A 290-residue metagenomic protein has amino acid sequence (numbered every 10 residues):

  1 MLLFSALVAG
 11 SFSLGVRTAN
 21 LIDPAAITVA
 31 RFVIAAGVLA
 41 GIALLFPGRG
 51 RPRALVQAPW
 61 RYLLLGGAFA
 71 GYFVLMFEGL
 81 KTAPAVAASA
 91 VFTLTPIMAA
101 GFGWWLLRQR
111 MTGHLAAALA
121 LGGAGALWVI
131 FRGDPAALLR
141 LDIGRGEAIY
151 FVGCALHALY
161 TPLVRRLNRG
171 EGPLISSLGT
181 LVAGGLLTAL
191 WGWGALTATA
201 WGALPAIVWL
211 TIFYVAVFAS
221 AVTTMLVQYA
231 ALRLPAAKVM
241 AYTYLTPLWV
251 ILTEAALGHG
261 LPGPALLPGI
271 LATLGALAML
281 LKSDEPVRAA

Functional and structural regions predicted by a protein language model:
M1-A30, G67, G71, L75 (+4 more regions): Glycine-/small-residue-enriched transmembrane alpha-helix faces in small-molecule transporters and effluxers
L7-F12, A40, P47-F92, W128 (+1 more regions): Specific transmembrane alpha-helical segments of multi-pass solute transporters/efflux pumps, especially DMT/EamA
S13-L21, K81, I130-I143, W193-I207 (+1 more regions): Membrane-interface helix termini and inter-helical loops of multi-pass transporters
T18, I27, R31, G79 (+8 more regions): Hydrophobic/aromatic residues within transmembrane alpha-helices of multi-pass small-molecule transporters
A26-G37, F69, F77-R110, H114-L115 (+2 more regions): Specific alpha-helical transmembrane segments that line the substrate/conduction pathway and gating interfaces
A26-L45, L64, A117-W128, R145-V152 (+3 more regions): Hydrophobic alpha-helical transmembrane segments of multi-pass integral membrane proteins, especially transporters
L39, F102, M111-G133, L187-T188 (+3 more regions): Hydrophobic transmembrane alpha-helices of multi-pass small-molecule transport proteins
D284-A290: Intrinsic disorder in cytosolic terminal tails and internal cytosolic loops of multi-pass membrane transporters
